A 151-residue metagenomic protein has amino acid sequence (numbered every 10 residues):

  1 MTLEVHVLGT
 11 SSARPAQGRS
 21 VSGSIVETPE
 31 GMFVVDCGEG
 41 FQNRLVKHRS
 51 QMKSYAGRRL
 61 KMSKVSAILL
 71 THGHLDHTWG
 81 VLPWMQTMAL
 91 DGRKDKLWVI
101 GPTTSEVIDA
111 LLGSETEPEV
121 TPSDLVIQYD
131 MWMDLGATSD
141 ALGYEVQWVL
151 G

Functional and structural regions predicted by a protein language model:
M1-G151: Binuclear metal-dependent hydrolase catalytic cores
